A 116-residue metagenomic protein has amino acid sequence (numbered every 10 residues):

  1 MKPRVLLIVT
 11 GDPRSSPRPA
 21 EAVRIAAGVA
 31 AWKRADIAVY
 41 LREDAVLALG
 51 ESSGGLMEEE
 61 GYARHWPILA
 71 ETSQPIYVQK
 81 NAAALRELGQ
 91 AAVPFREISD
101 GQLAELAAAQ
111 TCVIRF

Functional and structural regions predicted by a protein language model:
L6, A38-Y40, Y77: A structural signal for isolated positions on well-ordered beta-strands in alpha/beta enzyme cores
L6-A22, V46-G54: Short, glycine-rich nucleotide/cofactor-binding loops
P19-W32, I37-V39: Histidine-anchored nucleotide/phosphate-binding helix
R42-V46, N81-A84: Short beta-alpha junction loops
S52-M57, A92-V93: Short glycine-enriched, charge-decorated loop/helix-capping segments at active-site entrances that position
G55-A82: A glycine-rich helix N-cap at a beta->alpha junction
Y77-E87, A92-F95: Ligand-binding beta-strand-loop-alpha-helix segment within the catalytic cores of soluble metabolic enzymes
V93-R115: Low-complexity intrinsically disordered segments
